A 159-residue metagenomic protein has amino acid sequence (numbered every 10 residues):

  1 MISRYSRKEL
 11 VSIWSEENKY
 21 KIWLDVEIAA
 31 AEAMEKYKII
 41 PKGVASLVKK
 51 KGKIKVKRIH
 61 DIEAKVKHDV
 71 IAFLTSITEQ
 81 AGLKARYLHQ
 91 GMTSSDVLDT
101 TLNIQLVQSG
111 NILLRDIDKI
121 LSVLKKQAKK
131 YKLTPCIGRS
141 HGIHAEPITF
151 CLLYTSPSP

Functional and structural regions predicted by a protein language model:
M1-S156: A helix-coil-helix interface module used to build multimeric assemblies and to scaffold catalytic/cofactor sites
